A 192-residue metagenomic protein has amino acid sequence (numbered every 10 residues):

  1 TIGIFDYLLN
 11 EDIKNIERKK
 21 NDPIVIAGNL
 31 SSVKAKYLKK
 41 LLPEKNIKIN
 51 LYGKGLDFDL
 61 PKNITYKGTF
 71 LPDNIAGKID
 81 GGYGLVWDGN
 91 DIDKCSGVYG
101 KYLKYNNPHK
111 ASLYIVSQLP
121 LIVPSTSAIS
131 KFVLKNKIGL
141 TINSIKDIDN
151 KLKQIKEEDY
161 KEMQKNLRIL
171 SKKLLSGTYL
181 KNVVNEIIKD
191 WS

Functional and structural regions predicted by a protein language model:
T1: Active-site-proximal region of nucleotide-activated glycan assembly enzymes, centered on histidine/acidic-rich loops
F5-D80: Conserved catalytic-core segment of nucleotide-activated headgroup transferases in glycan assembly
N15-I16, N143-K146, N150, E157-S192: A charged, aromatic-enriched C-terminal amphipathic alpha-helix characteristic of glycosyltransferases across folds
S32-V33, A128, D147: Short alpha-helical
P43, I115, L134: Anion (oxyanion) recognition and catalysis
I79-S117, V123-K131: Nucleotide-sugar-dependent
N136-I142: A short acidic/histidine/glycine-rich donor-binding loop in glycosyltransferase catalytic cores
